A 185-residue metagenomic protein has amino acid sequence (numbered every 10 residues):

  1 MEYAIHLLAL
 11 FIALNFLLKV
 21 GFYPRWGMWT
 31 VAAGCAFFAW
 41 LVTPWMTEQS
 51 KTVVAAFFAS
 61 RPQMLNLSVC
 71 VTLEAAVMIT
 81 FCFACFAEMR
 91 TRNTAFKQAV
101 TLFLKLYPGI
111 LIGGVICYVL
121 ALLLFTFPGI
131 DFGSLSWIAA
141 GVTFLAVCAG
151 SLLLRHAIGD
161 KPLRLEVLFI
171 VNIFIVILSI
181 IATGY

Functional and structural regions predicted by a protein language model:
M1-I12, L65-M78, F132-V142: Structural signature of hydrophobic alpha-helical transmembrane segments
Y3-Y23, V147: N-terminal signal-anchor/start-transfer transmembrane helix
K19-A32, R90-T101, L154-R164: Membrane-interface helix-boundary motifs at transmembrane edges
W29-V54: A generic, lipid-embedded transmembrane alpha helix
A36, P62-T80, I158-Y185: Selective transmembrane alpha-helices of multi-pass membrane proteins
V42-S50, V115-L122, F174-Y185: Hydrophobic alpha-helical transmembrane segments in multi-pass integral membrane proteins
E48-M64, L122-F132, G184-Y185: Membrane-interface helix termini and inter-helical loops of multi-pass transporters
C82-C148: Membrane-proximal helix-loop-helix units in multi-pass membrane proteins
